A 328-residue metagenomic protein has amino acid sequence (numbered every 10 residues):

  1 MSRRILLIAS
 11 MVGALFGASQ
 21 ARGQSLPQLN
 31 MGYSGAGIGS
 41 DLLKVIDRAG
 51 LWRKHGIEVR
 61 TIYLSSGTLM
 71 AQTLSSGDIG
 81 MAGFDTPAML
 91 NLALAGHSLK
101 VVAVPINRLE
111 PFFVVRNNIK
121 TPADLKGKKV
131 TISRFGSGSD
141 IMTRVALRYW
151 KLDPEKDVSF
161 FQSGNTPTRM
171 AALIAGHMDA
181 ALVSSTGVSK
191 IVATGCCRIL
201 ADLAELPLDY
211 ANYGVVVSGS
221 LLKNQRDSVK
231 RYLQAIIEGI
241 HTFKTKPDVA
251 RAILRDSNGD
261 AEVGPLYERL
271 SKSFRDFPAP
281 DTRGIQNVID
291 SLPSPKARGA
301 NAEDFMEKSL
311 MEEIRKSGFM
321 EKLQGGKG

Functional and structural regions predicted by a protein language model:
R3-I8: N-terminal export leaders
L15-A21: C-terminal segment of classical bacterial N-terminal signal peptides
G23-E155, S159-S163, A172-A175, D179-S185 (+2 more regions): Short, glycine-/small- and polar/acidic-enriched structural segments that line small-molecule recognition paths
I79-A82, K272-I285, E313-F319: Short amphipathic alpha-helical segments at helix boundaries and their inter-helical linkers
P87-A88, F160-F161, N165-D256: Pocket-lining segment of extracytoplasmic ligand-binding domains
S137-K156, Q234-P265, D304-S309, R315-G318: Ligand-binding clefts/hinges and TM-proximal coupling segments of bilobed small-molecule sensing domains
K223-G299: Secondary-structure end/capping motifs
P293-G328: Conserved C-terminal helix/tail region of periplasmic/extracytoplasmic solute-binding proteins
